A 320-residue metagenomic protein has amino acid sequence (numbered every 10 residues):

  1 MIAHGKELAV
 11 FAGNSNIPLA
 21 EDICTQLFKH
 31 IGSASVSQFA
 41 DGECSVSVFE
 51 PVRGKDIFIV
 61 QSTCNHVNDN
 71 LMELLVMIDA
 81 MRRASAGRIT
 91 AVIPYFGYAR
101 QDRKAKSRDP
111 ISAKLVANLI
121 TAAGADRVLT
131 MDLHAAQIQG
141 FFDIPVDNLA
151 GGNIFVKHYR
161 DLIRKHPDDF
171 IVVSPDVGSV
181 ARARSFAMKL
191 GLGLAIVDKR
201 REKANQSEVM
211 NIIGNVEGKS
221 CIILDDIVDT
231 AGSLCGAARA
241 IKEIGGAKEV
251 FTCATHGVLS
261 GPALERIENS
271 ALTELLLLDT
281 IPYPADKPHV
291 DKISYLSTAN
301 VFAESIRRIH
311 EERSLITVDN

Functional and structural regions predicted by a protein language model:
M1-N320: PRPP-associated nucleotide enzymes
